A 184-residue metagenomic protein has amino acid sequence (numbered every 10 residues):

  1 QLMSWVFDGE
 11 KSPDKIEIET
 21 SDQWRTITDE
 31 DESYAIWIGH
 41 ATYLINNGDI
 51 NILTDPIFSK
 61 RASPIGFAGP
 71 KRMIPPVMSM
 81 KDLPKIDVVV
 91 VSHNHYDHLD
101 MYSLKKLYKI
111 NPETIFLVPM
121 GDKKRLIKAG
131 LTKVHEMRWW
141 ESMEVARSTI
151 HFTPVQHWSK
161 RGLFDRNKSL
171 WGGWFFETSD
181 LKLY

Functional and structural regions predicted by a protein language model:
Q1-K71, P76-D82, E177-Y184: Metallo-beta-lactamase
G39, P119-R125, R138: Short, polar loop motifs at secondary-structure junctions
T42-G48, E144-Y184: Catalytic core of the metallo-beta-lactamase
I45, D55, H93, F116 (+1 more regions): Divalent metal-coordination and catalytic microenvironments
F67-V118, K133-H135: Active-site metal-binding motif and surrounding structural segment of the metallo-beta-lactamase
V77-K85, M143-R147, D165: Short amphipathic alpha-helix with an adjacent loop that forms part of the alpha/beta core around
H95-L99, K123-R125, E141-E144, W158-K160: Active-site environment of divalent metal-dependent phosphoester hydrolases
I115, G130-A146: Binuclear metal-ion centers of metallo-dependent hydrolases, dominated by the metallo-beta-lactamase
